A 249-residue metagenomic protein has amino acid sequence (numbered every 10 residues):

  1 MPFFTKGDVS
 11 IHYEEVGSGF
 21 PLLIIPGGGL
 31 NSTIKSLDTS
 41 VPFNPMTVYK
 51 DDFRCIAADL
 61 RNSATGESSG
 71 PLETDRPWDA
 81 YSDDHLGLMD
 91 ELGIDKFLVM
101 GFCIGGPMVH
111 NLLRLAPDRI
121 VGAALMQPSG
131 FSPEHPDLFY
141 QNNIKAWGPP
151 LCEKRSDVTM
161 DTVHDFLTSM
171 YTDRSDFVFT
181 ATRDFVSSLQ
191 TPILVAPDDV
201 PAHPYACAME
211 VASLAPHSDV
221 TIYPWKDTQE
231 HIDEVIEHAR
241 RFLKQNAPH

Functional and structural regions predicted by a protein language model:
G7-S68: Conserved HGGG/HGGXW glycine-rich cap/lid loop of the alpha/beta-hydrolase fold
V41-T47, I56-F97: Active-site loop/oxyanion-hole signature of alpha/beta-hydrolase fold enzymes
D59-S63, S129, P224-K226: Short beta-to-alpha linker loops that shape the active-site pocket of alpha/beta-hydrolase fold enzymes
D95-F131: Conserved hydrolase catalytic core segment
S132-L189: The alpha/beta-hydrolase serine catalytic core
L189, V195-P197: Short beta-strand/loop motif that positions the catalytic acidic residue of the alpha/beta-hydrolase fold
P201-C207: Conserved alpha/beta-hydrolase "acid-adjacent" motif
S218-H249: Catalytic active-site module of serine/aspartate enzymes centered on a nucleophile-bearing elbow/loop
